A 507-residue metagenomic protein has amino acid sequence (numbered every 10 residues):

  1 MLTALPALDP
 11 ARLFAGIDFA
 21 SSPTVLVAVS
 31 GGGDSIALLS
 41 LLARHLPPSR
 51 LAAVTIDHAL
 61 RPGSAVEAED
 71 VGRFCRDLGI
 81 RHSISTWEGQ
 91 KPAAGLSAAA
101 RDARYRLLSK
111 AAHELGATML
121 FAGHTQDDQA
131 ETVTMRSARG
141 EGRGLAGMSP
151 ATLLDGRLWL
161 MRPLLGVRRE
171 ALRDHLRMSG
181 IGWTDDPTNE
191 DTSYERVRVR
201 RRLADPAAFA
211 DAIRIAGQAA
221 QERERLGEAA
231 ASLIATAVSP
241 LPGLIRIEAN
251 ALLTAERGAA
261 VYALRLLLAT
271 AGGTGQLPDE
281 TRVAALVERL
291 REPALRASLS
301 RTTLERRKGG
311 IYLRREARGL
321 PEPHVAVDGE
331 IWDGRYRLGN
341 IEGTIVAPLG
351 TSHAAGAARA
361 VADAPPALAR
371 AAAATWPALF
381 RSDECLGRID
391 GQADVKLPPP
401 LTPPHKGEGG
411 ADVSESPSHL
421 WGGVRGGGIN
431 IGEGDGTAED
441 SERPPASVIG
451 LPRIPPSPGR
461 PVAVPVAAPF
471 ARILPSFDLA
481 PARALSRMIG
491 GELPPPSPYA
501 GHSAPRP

Functional and structural regions predicted by a protein language model:
L2-M135, E170-A171, M178, A317 (+2 more regions): ATP-dependent adenylation/nucleotidyltransferase module used to activate substrates
L2-V25, S30-G31, A52, W87-G89 (+7 more regions): AMP-forming adenylation/ATP pyrophosphatase catalytic core
A20, S49, L115, R143 (+3 more regions): Structured loop/turn residues at beta-strand edges in well-structured enzyme cores
L60-R61, S97-A98, M161-R162, N189 (+1 more regions): A generic secondary-structure micro-motif detector that highlights 1-2 residue hydrophobic/ambivalent hotspots embedded
A93-L96, E195-V197, G356: Short, solvent-exposed polar/charged micro-motifs at secondary-structure junctions
T118, T125-R282: Flexible helical/loop "lid" subdomain adjacent to adenine-nucleotide binding pockets
P404-G409, W421-V424: Glycine-biased, low-complexity coil/linker segments
